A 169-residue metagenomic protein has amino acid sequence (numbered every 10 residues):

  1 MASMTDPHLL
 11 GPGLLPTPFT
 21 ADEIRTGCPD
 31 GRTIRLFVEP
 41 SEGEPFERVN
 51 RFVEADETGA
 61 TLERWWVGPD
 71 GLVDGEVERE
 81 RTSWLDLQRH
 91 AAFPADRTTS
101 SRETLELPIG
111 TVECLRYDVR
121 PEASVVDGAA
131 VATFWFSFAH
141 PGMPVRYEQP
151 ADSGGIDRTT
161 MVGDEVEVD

Functional and structural regions predicted by a protein language model:
A2-D169: Acidic, serine/threonine-rich low-complexity disordered tracts
